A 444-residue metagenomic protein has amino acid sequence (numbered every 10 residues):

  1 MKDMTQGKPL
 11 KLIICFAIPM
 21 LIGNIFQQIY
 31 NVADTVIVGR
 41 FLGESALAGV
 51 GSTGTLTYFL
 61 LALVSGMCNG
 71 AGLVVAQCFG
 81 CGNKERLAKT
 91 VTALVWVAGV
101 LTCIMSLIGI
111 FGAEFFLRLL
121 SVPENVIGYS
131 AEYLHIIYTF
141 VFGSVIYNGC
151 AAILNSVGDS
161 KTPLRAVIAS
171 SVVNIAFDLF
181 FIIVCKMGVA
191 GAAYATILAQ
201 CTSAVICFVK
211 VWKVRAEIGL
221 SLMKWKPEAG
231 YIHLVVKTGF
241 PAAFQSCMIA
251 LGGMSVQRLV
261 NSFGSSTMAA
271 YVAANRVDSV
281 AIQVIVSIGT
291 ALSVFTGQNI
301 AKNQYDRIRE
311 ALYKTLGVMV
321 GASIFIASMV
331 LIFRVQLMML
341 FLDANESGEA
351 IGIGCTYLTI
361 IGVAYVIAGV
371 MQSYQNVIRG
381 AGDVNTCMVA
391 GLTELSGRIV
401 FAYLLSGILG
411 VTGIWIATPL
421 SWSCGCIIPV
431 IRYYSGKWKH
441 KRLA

Functional and structural regions predicted by a protein language model:
M1-A17, V75-F142, V184-F240, T296-A364 (+1 more regions): Short alpha-helical transmembrane segments in multi-pass integral membrane proteins
Q6, L10-I29, A33, L56 (+8 more regions): Residue-level signal for short hydrophobic patches within transmembrane helices of multi-pass membrane transporters
C15-D34, I136, Y147, S170 (+4 more regions): Transmembrane helical elements of multi-pass membrane transporters/channels
M20, N24, V36, L73 (+16 more regions): Transmembrane alpha-helix boundary and packing residues in multipass membrane permease domains and related
I25, I29-A48, L117-E124, F180-M187 (+6 more regions): Helix-terminus/linker motif at the lipid-water interface of multi-pass membrane proteins
L47-L107, S144-P163, A270-I332, A368-A390: Small-residue-rich hydrophobic transmembrane alpha-helices
F59, N174-D178, A204-F208, V280-Q283 (+3 more regions): Hydrophobic transmembrane alpha-helices of multi-pass small-molecule transporters
C68, I136-N155, P163-S171, A192-V205 (+4 more regions): Short runs within selected transmembrane alpha-helices of multi-pass transporters and secretion channels
